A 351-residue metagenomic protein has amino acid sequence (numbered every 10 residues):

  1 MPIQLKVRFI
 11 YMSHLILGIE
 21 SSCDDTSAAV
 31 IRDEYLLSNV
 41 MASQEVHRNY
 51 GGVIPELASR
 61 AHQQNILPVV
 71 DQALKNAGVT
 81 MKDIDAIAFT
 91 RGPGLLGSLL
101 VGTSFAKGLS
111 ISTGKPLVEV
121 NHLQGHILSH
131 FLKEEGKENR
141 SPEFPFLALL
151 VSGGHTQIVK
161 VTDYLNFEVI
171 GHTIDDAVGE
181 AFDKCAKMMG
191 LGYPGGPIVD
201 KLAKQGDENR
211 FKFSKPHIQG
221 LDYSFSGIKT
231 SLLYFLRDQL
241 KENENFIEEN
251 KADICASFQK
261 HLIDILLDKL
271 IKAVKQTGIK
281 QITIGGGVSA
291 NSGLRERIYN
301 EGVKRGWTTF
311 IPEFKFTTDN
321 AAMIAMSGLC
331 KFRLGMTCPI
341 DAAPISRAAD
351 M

Functional and structural regions predicted by a protein language model:
M12-S13, V120-F146, S327: Conserved phosphate-binding catalytic cores of ATP/NTP-utilizing and phosphoryl-transfer enzymes
H14-P93, H122, H126, I254: N-terminal beta-alpha supersecondary unit
T26-I31, A148-L150, T156-K160: Short beta-strand scaffold segments in enzyme catalytic cores
T80, K201-I282, N291-R305, F332-G335: A contiguous, well-structured pocket-lining segment that forms one wall/lid of small-molecule binding clefts in soluble
D85-E135: Glycine-rich phosphate-binding loop and adjoining helix at the ATP-binding site of ATP-dependent phosphoryl-transfer
E119-V120, Y299-I324: Conserved phosphate-binding/catalytic loops in two-lobed NTP-binding clefts
Q124, T162-Q205, K229-T230, Y234-D238: Glycine-rich phosphate-binding loop plus the immediately following alpha-helix
H126-L128, P312-D350: Glycine-rich phosphate-binding/hydrolytic loop that grips phosphoryl groups
